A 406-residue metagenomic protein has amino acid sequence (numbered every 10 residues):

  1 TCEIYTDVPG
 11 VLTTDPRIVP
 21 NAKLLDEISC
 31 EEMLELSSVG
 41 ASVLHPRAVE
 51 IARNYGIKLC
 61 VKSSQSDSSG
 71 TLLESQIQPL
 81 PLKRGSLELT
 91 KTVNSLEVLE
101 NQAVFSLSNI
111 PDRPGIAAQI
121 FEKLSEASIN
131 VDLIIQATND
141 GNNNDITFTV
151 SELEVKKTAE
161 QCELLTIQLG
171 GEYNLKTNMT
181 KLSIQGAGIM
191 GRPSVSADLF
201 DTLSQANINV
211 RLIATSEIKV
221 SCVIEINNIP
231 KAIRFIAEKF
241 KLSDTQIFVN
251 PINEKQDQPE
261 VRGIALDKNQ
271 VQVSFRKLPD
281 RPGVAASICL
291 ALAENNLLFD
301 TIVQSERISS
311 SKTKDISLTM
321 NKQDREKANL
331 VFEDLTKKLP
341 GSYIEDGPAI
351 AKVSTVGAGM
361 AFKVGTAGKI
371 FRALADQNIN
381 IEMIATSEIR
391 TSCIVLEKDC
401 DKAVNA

Functional and structural regions predicted by a protein language model:
T1-T386, R390-A406: C-terminal catalytic "cap/lid" subdomain
